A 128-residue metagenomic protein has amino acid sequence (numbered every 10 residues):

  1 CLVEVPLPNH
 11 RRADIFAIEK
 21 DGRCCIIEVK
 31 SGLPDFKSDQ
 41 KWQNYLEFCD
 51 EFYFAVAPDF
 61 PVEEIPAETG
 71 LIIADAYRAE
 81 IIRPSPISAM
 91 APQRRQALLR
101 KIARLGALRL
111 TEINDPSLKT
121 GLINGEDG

Functional and structural regions predicted by a protein language model:
C1-P8: A short acidic/basic microdomain associated with nuclease active sites
L2, I26-E28: Short catalytic-loop micro-motif centered on adjacent basic/acidic residues
P8-N9, P34: Short, catalytically relevant binding-site loops at active-site mouths
N9, A13-I26: Active-site beta-strand-loop-beta-strand hairpin of nuclease catalytic cores that positions key catalytic residues
N9, E64-G128: Non-catalytic C-terminal interaction segments of nucleic acid-processing enzymes
K30-D75: Catalytic cores of nucleic-acid endonucleases
